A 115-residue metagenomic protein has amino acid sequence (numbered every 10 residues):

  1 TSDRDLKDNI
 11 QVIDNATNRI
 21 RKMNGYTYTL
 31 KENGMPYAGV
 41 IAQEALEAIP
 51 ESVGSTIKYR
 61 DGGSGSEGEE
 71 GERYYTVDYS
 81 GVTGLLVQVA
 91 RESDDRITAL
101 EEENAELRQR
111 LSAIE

Functional and structural regions predicted by a protein language model:
S2, N9, E51, S55-E115: C-terminal intramolecular chaperone/auto-processing assembly modules
S2-N9, Y26-A38: Active-site-adjacent substrate-recognition loops and nearby beta-strands within hydrolase catalytic domains
D8-K22: Periplasmic N-terminal gating module of Gram-negative TonB-dependent outer-membrane receptors
A16-R19, I41, L86: Stable alpha-helical elements in mature extracytoplasmic
K22-N24, S52: A short, compositionally biased
G39-V40, T76: Short aromatic/basic micro-patch
A45: Active-site-adjacent helical/loop segments in soluble small-molecule enzymes
